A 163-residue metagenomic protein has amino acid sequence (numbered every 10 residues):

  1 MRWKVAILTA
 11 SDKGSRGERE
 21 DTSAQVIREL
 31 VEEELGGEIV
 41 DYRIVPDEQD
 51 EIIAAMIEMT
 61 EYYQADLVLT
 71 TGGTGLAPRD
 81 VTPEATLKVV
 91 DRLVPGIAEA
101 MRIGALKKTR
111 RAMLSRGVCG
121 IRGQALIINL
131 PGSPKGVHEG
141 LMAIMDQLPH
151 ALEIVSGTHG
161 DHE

Functional and structural regions predicted by a protein language model:
M1-E163: Non-catalytic beta/alpha edge segments that cap or flank active sites
